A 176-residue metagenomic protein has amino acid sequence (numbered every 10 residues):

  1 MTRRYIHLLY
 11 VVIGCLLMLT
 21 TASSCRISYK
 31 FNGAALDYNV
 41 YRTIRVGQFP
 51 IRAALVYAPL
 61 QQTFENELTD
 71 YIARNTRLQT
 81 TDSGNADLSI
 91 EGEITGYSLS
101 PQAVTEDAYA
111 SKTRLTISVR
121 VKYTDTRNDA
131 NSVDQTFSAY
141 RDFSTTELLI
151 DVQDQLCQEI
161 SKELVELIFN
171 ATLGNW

Functional and structural regions predicted by a protein language model:
T2-V12: Bacterial N-terminal signal peptides that target proteins for export
Y10-T20: Bacterial N-terminal signal peptides
S23-N66, R77, R127, N170-W176: A structural "domain/chain start" motif
F31-N32, R74-N85, S89-S132, Y140-D151: Surface-exposed short loop/turn segments
V56-F64, S111-L115, L149-S161: Extracytoplasmic/periplasmic, Sec-exported soluble proteins
Q153-W176: Compositionally biased, intrinsically disordered linkers/stalks adjacent to structured regions
